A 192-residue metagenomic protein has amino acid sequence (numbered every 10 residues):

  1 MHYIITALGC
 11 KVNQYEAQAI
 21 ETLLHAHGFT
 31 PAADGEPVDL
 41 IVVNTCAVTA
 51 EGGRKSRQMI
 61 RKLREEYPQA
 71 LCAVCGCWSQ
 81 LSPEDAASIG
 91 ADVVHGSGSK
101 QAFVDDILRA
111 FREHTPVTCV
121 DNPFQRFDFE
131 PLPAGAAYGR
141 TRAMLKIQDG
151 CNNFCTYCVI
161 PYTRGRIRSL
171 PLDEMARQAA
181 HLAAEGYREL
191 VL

Functional and structural regions predicted by a protein language model:
M1-V191: Proteins enriched for Cys/Gly/acidic motifs involved in redox and nucleic-acid/cofactor modification
